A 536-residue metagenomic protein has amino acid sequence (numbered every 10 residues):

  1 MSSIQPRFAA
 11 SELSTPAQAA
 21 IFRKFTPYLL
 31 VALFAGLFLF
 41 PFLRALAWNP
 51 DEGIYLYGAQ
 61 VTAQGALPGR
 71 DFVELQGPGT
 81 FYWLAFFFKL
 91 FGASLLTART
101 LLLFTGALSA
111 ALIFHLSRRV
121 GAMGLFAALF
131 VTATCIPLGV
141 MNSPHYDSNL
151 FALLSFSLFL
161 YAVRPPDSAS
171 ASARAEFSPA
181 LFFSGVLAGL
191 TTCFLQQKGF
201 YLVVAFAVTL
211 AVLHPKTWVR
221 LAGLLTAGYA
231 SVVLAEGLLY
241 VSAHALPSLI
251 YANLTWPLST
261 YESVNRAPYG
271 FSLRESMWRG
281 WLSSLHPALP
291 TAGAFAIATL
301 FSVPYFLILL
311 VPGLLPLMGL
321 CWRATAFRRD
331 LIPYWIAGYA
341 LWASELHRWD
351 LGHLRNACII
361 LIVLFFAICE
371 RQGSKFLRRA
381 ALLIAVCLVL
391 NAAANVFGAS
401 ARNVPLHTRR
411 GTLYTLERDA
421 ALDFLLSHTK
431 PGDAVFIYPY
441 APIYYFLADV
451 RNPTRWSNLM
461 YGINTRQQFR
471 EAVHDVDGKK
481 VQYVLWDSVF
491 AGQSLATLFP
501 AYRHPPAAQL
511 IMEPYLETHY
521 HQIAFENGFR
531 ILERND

Functional and structural regions predicted by a protein language model:
A45, F81-Y82, L95, R99 (+6 more regions): Aromatic- and kink-enriched transmembrane "portal" helix at the membrane-lumen/periplasm boundary that abuts
P78, Y82, F91-A111, A298-F306: Loop-to-helix entry region of an early transmembrane alpha helix in multi-pass inner-membrane enzymes
I113-T134, N149, D167-S170, P179 (+1 more regions): Transmembrane-helix signature of polytopic, membrane-embedded enzymes that assemble or transfer cell-envelope glycans
I136, F177-Q196, L202-L210, S231 (+1 more regions): Membrane-interface alpha helices of multi-pass inner-membrane proteins
S148-D167, A180-A188, A207-A211, L361-L364: Specific aromatic-rich, kink-prone transmembrane helix
S155-F183, A298-R329, C369: Membrane-interface transmembrane helices that cradle and orient dolichyl/undecaprenyl
F200, Y339-R379: Hydrophobic/aromatic-rich transmembrane helices and adjacent perimembrane loops
V203, R402-N403, G411-I463, F469-L495 (+1 more regions): Short periplasmic/luminal acceptor-recognition loop of GT-C membrane glycosyltransferases, typified by
